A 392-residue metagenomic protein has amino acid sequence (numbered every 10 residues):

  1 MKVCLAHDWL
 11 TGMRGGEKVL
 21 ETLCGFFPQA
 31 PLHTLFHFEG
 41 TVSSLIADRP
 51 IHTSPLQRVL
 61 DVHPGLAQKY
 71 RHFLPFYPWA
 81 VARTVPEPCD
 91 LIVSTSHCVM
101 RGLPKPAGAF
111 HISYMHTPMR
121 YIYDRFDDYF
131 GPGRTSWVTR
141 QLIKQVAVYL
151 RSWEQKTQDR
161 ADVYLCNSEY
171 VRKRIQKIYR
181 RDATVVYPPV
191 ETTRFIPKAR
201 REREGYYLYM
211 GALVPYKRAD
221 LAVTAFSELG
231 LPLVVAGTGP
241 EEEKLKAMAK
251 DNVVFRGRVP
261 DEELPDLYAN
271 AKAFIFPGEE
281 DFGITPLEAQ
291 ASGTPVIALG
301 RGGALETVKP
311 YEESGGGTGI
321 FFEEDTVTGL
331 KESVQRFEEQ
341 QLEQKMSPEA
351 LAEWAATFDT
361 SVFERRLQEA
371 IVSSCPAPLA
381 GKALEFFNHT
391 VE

Functional and structural regions predicted by a protein language model:
F26-R101: Active-site donor-binding segments of glycosyltransferases and PAPS-dependent sulfotransferases
G131-Y164, R172-K173: Membrane-proximal helix-turn-helix segments that form the acceptor-binding/catalytic region of lipid-linked
E243-D266: Nucleotide-activated donor-binding/catalytic signature segment of Leloir-type glycosyltransferases, i.e., the conserved
D266-A271, L367: Short alpha-helical donor nucleotide-sugar binding micro-motif in glycosyltransferases
A269-D281, T294: Acidic donor-binding loop of glycosyltransferase active sites
P295-G300, V308: Short hydrophobic beta-strand element within catalytic cores of glycosyltransferases and related nucleotide-activated
K309-V327, Q335-L342: Conserved acidic donor-binding segment of nucleotide-sugar-dependent glycosyltransferases
D325, Q341-N388: A charged, aromatic-enriched C-terminal amphipathic alpha-helix characteristic of glycosyltransferases across folds
